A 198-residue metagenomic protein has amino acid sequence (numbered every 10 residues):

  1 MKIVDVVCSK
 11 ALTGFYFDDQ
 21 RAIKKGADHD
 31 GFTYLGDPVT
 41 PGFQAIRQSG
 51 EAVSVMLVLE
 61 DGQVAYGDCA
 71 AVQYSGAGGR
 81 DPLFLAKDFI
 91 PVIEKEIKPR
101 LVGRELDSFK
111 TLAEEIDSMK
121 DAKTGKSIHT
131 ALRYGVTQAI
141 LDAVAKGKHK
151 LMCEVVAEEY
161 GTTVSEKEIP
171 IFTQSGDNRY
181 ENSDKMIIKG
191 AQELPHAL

Functional and structural regions predicted by a protein language model:
M1-M56: Short, Gly/Pro- and small/polar-rich lid/capping loops
V39-G42, A52-V53, Q138-A139, M152-E158 (+1 more regions): Short alpha-helical segments and helix-capping/turn motifs at coil-helix boundaries
I46-S49, T162-S165, S183-M186: Solvent-exposed alpha-helices and their adjacent loops that cap or buttress functional pockets in soluble metabolic
A52-S54, E166-P170, I188: Broad gene-expression machinery/nucleic-acid interaction feature
V58, V64-K148: Metal- or metallocofactor-binding catalytic centers and their adjacent structured scaffolds across diverse enzyme
E60, A71-V72, G176, H196: Short, glycine-/Ser/Thr-/acidic-enriched flexible segments
R133-P170: Gly/Ser-rich oxyanion-binding loop with an adjacent helix/lid that shapes the negatively charged ligand pocket
P170-L198: Metal-dependent enolase-superfamily TIM-barrel catalytic cores that perform enediolate-based chemistry
